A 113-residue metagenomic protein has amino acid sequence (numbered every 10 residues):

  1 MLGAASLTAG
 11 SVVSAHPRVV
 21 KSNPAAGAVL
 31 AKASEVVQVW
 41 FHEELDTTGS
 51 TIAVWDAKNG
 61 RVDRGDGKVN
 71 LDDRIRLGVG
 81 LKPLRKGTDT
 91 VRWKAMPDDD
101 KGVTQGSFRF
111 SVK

Functional and structural regions predicted by a protein language model:
A9-G10: N-terminal signal peptide c-region/cleavage motif recognized by signal peptidases
S14-A33: N-terminal edge beta-strand
V37-Q38, E43-G65: Short, surface-exposed alpha-helix to beta-strand junction/turn motifs within ectodomains of secreted and cell-envelope
V39, E43, D98-K113: Extended, polar beta-sheet/loop recognition surfaces of beta-rich domains that mediate binding to diverse ligands
D72-G78: Aromatic sugar-binding surface patches on proteins that engage polysaccharides or sugar-phosphate polymers
K82-G87: Surface-exposed, short loops/turns at beta-strand junctions within beta-sandwich domains
D89-V91: A short tyrosine-centered beta-strand micro-motif
